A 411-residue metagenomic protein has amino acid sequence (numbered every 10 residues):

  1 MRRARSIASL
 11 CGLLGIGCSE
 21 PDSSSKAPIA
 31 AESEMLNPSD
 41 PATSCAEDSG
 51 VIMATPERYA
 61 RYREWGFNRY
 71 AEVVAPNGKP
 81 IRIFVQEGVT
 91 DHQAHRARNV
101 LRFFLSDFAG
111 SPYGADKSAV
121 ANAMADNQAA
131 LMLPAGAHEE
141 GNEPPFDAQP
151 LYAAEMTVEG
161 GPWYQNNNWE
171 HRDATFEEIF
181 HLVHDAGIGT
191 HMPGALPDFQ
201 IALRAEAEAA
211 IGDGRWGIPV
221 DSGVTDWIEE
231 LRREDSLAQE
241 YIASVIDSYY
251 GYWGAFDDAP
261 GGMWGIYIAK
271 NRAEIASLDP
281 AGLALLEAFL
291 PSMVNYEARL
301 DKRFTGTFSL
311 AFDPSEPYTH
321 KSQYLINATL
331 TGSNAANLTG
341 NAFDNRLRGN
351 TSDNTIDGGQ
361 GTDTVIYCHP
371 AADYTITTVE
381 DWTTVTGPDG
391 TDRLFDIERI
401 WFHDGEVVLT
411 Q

Functional and structural regions predicted by a protein language model:
M1-A8: Bacterial N-terminal signal peptides that target proteins for export
A8-G15: Bacterial N-terminal signal peptides
G15-S39: Bacterial Sec-dependent N-terminal signal peptides
M35-D91, H95-R96: N-terminal mature-domain "stem" immediately C-terminal to a signal peptide or N-terminal signal-anchor/transmembrane
G78-R215: Acidic/His-rich structured neighborhood in mature extracellular/periplasmic domains
G187-D258, M263: Post-HExxH zinc-binding segment in Zn-dependent metallohydrolases
V245-Q323, R348, I366-Y367: Pan-zinc metallopeptidase signature
D313-I366, A371-T375, D381-T386, I400 (+1 more regions): Glycine- and aspartate-rich repeat motifs characteristic of hemolysin/RTX-like Ca2+-binding segments in secreted
